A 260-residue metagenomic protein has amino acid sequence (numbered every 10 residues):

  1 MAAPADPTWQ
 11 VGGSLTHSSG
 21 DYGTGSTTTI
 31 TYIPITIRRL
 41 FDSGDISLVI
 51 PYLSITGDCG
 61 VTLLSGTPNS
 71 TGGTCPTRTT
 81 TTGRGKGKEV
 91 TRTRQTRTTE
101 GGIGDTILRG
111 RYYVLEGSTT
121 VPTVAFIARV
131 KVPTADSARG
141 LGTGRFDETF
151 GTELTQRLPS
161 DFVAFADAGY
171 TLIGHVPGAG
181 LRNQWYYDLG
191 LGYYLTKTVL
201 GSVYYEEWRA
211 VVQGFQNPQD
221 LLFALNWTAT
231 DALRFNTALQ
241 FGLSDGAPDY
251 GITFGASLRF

Functional and structural regions predicted by a protein language model:
A2-H175, L181-F260: Transmembrane beta-barrel domains of Gram-negative outer membranes and organellar outer membranes
